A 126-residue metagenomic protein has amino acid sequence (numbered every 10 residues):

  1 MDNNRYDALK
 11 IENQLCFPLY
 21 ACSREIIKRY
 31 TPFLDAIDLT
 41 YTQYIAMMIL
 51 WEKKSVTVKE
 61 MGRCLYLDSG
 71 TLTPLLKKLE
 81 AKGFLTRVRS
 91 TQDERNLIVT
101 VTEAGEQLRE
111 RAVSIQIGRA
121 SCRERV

Functional and structural regions predicted by a protein language model:
M1-I37: N-terminal leader segment of winged-helix/HTH proteins
P18, R29, I45-M48, Q107: Pre-recognition alpha-helix immediately N-terminal to the DNA-recognition helix within helix-turn-helix or winged-helix
Y20, M48-E52, V113: Short, locally clustered residues in the helix-turn-helix/winged-helix DNA-binding domain
I27, K77-R125: Charged, amphipathic alpha-helical coiled-coil/dimerization segments
T42-Y44, G70: Key DNA-contact positions within bacterial/archaeal DNA-binding proteins
K53-T57: Short capping segments at the starts of secondary-structure elements
V58-K59, G70, K77, L97: Residues within helix-turn-helix
G62: The alpha-helix within a helix-turn-helix
